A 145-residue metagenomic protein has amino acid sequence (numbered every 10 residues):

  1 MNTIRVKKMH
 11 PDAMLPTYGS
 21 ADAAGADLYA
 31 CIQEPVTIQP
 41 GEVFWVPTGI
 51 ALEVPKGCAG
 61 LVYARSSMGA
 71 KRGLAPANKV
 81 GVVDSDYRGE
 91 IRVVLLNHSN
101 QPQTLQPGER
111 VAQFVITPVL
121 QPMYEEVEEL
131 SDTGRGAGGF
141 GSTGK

Functional and structural regions predicted by a protein language model:
M1-K145: DUTPase catalytic domain/fold
